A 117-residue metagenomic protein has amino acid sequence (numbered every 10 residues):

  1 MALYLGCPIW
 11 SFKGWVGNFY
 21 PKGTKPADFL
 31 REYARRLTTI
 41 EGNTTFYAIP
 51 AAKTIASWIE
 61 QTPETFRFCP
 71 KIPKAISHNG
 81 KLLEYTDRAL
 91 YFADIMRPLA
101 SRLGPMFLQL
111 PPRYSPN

Functional and structural regions predicted by a protein language model:
M1-N117: Residues lining hydrophobic/aromatic ligand-binding pockets adjacent to catalytic sites
